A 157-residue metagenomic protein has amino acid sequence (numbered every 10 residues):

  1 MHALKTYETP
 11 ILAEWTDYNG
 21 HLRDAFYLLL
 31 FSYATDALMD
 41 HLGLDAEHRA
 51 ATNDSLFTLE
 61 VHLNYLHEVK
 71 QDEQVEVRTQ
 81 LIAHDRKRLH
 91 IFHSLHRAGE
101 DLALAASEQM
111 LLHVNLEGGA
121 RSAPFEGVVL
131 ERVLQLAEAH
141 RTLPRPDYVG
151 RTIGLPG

Functional and structural regions predicted by a protein language model:
M1-A37, H41, N115, T142-G157: Catalytic strand-loop segment that frames the active site of acyl-thioester-processing enzymes
M1-H2, D36-H41, S55-L56, I91-G99: Phosphate-binding glycine-rich loops and adjacent basic patches that engage nucleotide phosphates, nucleic-acid
M1-L4, E8, L44-A46, A51 (+1 more regions): Hydrophobic alpha-helical segments with strong N-terminal bias
A3-Y7, Y65, K70-Q74, L81-G157: HotDog/MaoC-like acyl-thioester-processing domains
T16, G20, D54, S122-E126: Alpha-helix initiation/capping motif
T16, T58, T79: Ser/Thr-centric signal marking residues that sit in or immediately flank functional binding/regulatory motifs
G20, Y27-L66: N-terminal first-folded block
